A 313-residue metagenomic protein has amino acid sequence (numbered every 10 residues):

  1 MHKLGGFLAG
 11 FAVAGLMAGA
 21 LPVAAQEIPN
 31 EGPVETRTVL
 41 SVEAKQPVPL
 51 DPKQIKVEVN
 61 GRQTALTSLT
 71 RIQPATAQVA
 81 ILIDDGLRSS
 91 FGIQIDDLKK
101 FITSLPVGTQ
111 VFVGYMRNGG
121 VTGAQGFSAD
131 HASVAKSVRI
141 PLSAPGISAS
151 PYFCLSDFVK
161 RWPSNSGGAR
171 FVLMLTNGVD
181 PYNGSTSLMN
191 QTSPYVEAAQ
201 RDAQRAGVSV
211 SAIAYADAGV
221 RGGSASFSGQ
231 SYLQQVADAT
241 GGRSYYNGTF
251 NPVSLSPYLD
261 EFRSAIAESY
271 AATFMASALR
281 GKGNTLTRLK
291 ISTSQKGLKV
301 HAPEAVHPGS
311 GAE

Functional and structural regions predicted by a protein language model:
M1-G6: Positively charged n-region of N-terminal signal peptides that target proteins for export
L8-A20: Bacterial N-terminal signal peptides
A25-E313: Scaffold/interface architecture of coatomer-like assemblies
